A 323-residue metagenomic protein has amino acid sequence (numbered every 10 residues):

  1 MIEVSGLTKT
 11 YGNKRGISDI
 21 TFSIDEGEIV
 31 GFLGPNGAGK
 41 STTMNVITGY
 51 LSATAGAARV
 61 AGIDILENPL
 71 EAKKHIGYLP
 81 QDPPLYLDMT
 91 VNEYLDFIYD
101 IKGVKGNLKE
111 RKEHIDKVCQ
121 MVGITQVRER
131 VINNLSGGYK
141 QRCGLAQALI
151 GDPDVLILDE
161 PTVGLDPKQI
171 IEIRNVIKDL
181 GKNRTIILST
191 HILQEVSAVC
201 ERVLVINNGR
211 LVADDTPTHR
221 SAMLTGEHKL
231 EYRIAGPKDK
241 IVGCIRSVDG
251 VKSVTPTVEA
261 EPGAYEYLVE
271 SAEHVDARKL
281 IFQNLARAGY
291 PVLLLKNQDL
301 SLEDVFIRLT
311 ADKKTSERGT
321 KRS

Functional and structural regions predicted by a protein language model:
P35-G39: Walker A (P-loop) phosphate-binding loop of ABC-type ATPase nucleotide-binding domains
G56-E67, A72: Conserved ABC transporter NBD signature motif
D96, D100-G103, K109-V127: Conserved ABC ATPase "signature" region
V131-L135: Conserved ABC ATPase signature
L145: Hydrophobic anchor residue at the start of the ABC signature
L156-E160: Catalytic Walker B motif of ABC-type/P-loop ATPase nucleotide-binding domains
N175-A272: ABC transporter nucleotide-binding domain
